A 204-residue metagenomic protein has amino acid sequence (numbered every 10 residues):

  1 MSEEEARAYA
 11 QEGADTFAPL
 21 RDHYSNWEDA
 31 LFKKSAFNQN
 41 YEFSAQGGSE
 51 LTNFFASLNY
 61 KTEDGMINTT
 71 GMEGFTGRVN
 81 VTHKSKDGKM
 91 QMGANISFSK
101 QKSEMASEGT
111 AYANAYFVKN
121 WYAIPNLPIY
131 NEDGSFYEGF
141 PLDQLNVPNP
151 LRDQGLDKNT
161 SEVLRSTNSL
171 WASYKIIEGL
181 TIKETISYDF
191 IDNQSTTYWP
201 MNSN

Functional and structural regions predicted by a protein language model:
M1-Y24, M66-N68, T76-S166, T185-N204: Surface-exposed loop/interface segments of Gram-negative outer-membrane beta-barrel transport/assembly proteins
S25-A36: Periplasmic N-terminal accessory/gating domains of Gram-negative outer-membrane beta-barrel systems
K34-T52, N59-K61, L151-T197: Outer-membrane beta-barrel transmembrane strands
N40-T62, M66, R78-K84, G93-N95: Predominantly transmembrane beta-strands of Gram-negative outer membrane beta-barrel pores used for transport
